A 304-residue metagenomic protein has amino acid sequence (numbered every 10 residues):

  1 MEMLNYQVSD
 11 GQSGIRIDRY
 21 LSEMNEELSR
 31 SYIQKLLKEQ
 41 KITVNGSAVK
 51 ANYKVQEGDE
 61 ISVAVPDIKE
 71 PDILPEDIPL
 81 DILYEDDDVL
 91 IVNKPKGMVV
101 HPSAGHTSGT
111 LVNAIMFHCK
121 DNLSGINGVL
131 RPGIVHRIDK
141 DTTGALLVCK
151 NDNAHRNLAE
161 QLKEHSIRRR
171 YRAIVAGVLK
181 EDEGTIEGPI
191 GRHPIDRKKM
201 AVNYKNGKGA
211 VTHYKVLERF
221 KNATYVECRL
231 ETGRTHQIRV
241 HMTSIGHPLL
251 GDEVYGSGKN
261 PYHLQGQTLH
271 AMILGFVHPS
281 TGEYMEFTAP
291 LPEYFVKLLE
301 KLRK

Functional and structural regions predicted by a protein language model:
M1-T185, P189, Y294-K301: RNA pseudouridine synthases
K50-K54, E227, G266: Short, surface-exposed secondary-structure edge patches
I82, V175, H213-V216, L249: Conserved hydrophobic positions within beta-strands
L83-Y84, F220, T268: Short, flexible hinge/linker loops that cap or flank conserved catalytic cores
V92, V240, G251: Active-site flanking residues adjacent to catalytic metal/cofactor-binding acidic residues
G128-E160, R168, R172, E187 (+2 more regions): The conserved catalytic core of RNA pseudouridine synthases
A201, G251-H263: Short, surface-exposed loop/helix-turn segments at secondary-structure junctions that function as lids/hinges flanking
H263-A271: Active-site-adjacent capping/gating segments
